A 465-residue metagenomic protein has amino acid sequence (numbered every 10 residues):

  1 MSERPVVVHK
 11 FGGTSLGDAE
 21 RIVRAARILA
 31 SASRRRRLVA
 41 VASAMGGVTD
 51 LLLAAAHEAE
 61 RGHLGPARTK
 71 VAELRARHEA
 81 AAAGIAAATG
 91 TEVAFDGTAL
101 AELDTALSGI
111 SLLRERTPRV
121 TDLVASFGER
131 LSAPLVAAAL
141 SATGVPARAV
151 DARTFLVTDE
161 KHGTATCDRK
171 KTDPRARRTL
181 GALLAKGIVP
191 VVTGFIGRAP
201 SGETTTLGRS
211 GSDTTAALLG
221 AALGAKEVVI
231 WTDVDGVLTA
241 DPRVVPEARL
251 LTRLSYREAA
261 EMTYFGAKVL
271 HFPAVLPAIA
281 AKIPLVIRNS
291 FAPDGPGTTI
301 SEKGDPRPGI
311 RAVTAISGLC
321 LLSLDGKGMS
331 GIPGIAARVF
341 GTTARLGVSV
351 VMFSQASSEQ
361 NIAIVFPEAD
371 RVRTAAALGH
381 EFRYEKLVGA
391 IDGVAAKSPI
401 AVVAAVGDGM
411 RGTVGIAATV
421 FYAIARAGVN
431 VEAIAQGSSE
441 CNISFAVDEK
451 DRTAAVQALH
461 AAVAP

Functional and structural regions predicted by a protein language model:
M1-V275, V365, A446-D448: Nucleotide/pyrophosphate-binding catalytic subdomain
R36, V145, I283, V348 (+1 more regions): Short phosphate-binding/catalytic loops that engage adenosine nucleotides
A44-G46, T154, V234-G236, L285 (+5 more regions): Glycine-rich beta-alpha junction loops
E227-W231, L285-I287, V351: Short hydrophobic alpha-helical runs that function as membrane-insertion/retention elements
L270-F272, A281, P293-T298, R371: Surface-exposed amphipathic alpha-helical tracts and adjacent flexible/coil segments at the periphery of soluble enzymes
P296-P465: A conserved regulatory-domain signal marking ACT and ACT-like small-molecule sensing domains and adjacent regulatory
